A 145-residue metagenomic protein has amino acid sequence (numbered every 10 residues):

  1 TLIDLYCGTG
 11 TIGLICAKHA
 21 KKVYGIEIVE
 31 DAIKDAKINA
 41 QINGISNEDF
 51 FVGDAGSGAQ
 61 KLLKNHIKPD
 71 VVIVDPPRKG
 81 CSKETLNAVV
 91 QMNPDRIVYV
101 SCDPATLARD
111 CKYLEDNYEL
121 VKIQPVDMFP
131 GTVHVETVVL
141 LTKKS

Functional and structural regions predicted by a protein language model:
T1-S145: Rossmann-like S-adenosyl-L-methionine
